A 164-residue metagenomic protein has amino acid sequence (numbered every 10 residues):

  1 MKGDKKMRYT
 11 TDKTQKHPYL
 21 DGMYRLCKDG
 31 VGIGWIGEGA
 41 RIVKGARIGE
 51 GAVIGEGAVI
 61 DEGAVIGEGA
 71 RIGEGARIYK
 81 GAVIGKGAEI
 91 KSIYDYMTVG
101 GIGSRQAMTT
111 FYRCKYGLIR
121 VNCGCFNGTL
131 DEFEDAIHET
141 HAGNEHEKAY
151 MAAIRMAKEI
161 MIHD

Functional and structural regions predicted by a protein language model:
M1-D61: Extended, small-residue-rich solenoid/repeat segments and analogous flexible loops that form exposed scaffolds
K16-Y19, E74-E147, A152-A153: Glycine-rich hexapeptide-repeat left-handed beta-helix
I33, G39, G45, G51 (+7 more regions): Detector for repetitive beta-architecture
E38, E50, E56, E62 (+7 more regions): Glutamate identity and glutamate-enriched acidic tracts
M151-D164: Long, charge-rich, low-complexity alpha-helical segments
